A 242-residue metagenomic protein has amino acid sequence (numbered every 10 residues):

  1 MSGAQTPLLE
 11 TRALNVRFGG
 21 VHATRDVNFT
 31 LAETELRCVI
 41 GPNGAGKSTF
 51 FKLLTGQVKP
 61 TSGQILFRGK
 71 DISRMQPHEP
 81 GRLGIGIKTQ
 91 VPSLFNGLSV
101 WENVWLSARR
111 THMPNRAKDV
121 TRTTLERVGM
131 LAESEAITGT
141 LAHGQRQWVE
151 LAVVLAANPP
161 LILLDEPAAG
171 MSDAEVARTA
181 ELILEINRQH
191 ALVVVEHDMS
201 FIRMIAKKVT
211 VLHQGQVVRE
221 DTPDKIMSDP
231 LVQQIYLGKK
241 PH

Functional and structural regions predicted by a protein language model:
S2-H242: Glycine-rich phosphate-binding loops of nucleotide-dependent enzymes
